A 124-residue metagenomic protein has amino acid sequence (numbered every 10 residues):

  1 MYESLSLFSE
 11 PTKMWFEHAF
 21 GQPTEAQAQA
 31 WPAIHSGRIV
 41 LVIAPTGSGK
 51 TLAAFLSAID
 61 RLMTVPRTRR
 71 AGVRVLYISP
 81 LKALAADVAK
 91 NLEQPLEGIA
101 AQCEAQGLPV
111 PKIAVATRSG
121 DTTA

Functional and structural regions predicted by a protein language model:
M1-L7: Charged, low-complexity
Y2, K13, F20-A124: Conserved P-loop/Walker A NTP-binding site and adjacent catalytic elements of P-loop NTPases
